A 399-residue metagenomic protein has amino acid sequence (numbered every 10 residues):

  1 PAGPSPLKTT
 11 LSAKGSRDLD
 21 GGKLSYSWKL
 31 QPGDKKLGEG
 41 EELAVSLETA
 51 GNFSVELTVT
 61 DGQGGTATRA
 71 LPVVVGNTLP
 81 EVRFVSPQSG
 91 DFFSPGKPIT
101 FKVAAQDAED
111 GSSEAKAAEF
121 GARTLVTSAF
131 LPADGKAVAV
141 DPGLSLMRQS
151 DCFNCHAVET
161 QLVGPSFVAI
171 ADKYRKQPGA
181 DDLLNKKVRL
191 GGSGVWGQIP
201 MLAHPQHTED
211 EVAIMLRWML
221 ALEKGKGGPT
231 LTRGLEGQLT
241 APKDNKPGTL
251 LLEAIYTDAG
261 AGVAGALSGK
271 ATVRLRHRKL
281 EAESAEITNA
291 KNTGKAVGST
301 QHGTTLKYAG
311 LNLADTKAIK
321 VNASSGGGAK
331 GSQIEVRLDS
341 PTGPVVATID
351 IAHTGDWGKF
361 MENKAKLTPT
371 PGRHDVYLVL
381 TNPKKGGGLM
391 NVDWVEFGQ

Functional and structural regions predicted by a protein language model:
P4-T9, S27, G38, A44 (+6 more regions): Extracytoplasmic
S12-D20, V103-D110, S324: Acidic, Ser/Thr
K23, K36, G64-T68: A structural signal for beta-strand boundary/capping segments at domain termini and interdomain linkers
Y26, L57, D61-Q63, E109-D110 (+3 more regions): C-terminal capping alpha-helices of c-type cytochrome domains
T78-P87: Proline-centered linker/hinge motifs at extracellular inter-domain junctions
S86-S94, F130-M147: Electrostatic cytochrome c docking/interface patches
I99, V138-V158: Sequence/structural segment immediately N-terminal to covalent heme-attachment motifs in c-type and related
N154, T160-Y174, K187-A213: Axial heme c-ligation environment in periplasmic c-type cytochrome domains
